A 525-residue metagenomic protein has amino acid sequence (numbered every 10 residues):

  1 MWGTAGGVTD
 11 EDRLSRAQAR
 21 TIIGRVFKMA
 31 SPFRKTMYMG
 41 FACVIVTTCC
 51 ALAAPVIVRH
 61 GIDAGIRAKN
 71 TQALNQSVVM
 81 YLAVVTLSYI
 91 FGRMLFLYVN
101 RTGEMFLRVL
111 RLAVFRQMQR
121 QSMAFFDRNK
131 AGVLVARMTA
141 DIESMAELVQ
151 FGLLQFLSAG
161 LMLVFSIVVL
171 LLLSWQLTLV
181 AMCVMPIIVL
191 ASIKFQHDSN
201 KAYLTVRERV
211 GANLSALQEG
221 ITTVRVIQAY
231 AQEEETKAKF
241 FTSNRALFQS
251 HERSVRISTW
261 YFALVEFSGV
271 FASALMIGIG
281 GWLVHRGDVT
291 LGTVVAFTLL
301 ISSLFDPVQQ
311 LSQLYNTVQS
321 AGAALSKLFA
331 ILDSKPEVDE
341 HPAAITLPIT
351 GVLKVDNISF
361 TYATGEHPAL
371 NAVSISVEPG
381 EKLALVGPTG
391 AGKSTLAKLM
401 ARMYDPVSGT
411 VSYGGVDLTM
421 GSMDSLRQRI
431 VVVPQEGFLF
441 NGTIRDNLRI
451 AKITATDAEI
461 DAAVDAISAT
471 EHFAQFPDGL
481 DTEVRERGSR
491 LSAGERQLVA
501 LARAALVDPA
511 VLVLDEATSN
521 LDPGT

Functional and structural regions predicted by a protein language model:
M1-A54, I66-M80, L95-V99, G103 (+8 more regions): Membrane-integrated ABC transporters
A5-R16, E104, L112-A136, A140-I142 (+8 more regions): Short intracellular "coupling" helices and adjacent cytoplasmic loop segments at the cytosolic face of multi-pass
F27, R34-K35, M123-A124, A140-V149 (+10 more regions): An intracellular "coupling" helix at the cytosolic face of ABC transporter transmembrane type-1 domains
P32, T36-C49, M80-Y81, I90 (+3 more regions): Transmembrane helices of ABC transporter permease
M80-G92, M185-S192, S258-A272, L291-N316: Hydrophobic alpha-helical segments in the permease module
L97-R101, M105, V109, L172 (+3 more regions): Cytoplasmic juxtamembrane "membrane-exit" helices immediately C-terminal to transmembrane segments
Q232, R256, L304-I331: Cytosolic ends of transmembrane helices, especially the final helix of ABC transmembrane type-1 domains
E340, T346-T525: ABC-type nucleotide-binding domain
